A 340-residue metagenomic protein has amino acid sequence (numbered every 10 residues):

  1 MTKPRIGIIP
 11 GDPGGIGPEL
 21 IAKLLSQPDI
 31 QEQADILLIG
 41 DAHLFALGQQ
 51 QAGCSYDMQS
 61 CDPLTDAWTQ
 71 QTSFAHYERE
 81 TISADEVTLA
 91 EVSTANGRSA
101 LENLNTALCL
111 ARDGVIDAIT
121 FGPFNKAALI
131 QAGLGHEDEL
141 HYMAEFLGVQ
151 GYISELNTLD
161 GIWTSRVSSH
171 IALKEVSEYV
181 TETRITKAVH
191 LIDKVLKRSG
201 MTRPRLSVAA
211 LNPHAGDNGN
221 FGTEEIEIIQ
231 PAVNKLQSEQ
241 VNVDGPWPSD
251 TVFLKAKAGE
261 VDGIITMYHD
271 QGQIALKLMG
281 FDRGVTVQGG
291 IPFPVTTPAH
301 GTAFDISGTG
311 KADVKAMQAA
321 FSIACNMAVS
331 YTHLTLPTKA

Functional and structural regions predicted by a protein language model:
M1-E139, T183-M267, Q271-P294, H300-T302 (+1 more regions): Contiguous, glycine/small-aliphatic-enriched amphipathic segments in soluble metabolic enzymes
Y77, L156-N157, S165-S168, Q288 (+1 more regions): Residues in well-ordered beta-strands of folded domains
Q131-S154: Glycine/threonine-rich beta-strand-loop-alpha-helix active-site module that forms ligand/phosphate-binding
Y142-A144, T158, G272: Intrinsically disordered, low-complexity segments enriched in polar/charged residues with Gly/Pro, especially when
Y142-E145, V149, L173-V195: Active-site glycine-rich loop that binds ribose-phosphate moieties when present
F146, G151-D160, P292-A303: Short, flexible loop segments at boundaries between secondary-structure elements
E155-V180: A glycine/threonine-rich phosphate-anchoring loop and its flanking beta-alpha core in nucleotide/phosphate-binding
T335-A340: A short, hydrophobic C-terminal helix/tail in secreted or cell-surface proteins
